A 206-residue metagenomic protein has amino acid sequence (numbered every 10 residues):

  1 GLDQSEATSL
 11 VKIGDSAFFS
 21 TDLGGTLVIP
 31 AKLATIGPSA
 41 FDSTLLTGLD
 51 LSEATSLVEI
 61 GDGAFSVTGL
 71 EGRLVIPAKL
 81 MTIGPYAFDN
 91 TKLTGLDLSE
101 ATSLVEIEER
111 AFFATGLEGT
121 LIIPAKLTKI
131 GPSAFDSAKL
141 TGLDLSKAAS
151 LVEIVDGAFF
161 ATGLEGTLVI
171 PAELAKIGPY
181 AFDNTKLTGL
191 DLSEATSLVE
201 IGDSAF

Functional and structural regions predicted by a protein language model:
G1-K12, D22-T35, L45-E59, G69-T82 (+5 more regions): Structural signature of tandem-repeat unit edges
